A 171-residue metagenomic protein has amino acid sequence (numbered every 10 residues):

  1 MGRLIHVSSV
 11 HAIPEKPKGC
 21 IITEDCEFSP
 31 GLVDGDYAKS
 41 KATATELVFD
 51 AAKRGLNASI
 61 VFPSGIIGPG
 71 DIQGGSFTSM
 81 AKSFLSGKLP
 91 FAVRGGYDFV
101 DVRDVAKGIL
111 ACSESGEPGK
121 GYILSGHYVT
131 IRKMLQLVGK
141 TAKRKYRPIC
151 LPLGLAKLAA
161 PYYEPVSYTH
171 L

Functional and structural regions predicted by a protein language model:
M1-G35: Conserved Rossmann-fold NAD(P)-dependent oxidoreductase catalytic core, especially the SDR/UDP-sugar
S8-S9, E46-P69: Conserved beta-loop-beta element that borders a ligand/cofactor-binding pocket
V33-T45, T78, D98-F99: Short-chain dehydrogenase/reductase
A42-F49, K107: Conserved active-site helix of classical SDR/Rossmann-fold NAD(P)-dependent CH-OH oxidoreductases
R54, G68-S79, C112-Y122, R144-Y146: Glycine/proline-rich active-site loop of Rossmann-fold NAD(P)-dependent oxidoreductases
A58-I60, S64-Y97: NAD(P)-dependent short-chain dehydrogenase/reductase
A81-L89, Y97-R132, Q136-K140: Alpha-helical substrate-binding/gating segment
T169-H170: Conserved small/polar residues in nucleotide/adenosyl-binding loops
